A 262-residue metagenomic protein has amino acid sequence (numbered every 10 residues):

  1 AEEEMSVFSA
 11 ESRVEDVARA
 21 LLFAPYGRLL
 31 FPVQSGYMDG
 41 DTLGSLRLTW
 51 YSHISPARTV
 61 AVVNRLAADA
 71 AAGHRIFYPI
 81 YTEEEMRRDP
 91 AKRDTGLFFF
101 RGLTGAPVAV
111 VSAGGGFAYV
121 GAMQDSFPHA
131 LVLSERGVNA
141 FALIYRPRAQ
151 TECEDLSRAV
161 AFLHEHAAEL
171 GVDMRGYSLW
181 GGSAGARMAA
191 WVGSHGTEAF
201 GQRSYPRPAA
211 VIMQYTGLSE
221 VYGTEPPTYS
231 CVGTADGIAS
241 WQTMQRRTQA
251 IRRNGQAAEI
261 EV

Functional and structural regions predicted by a protein language model:
A1-R93: N-terminal targeting or regulatory segments adjacent to alpha/beta-hydrolase or S9 domains
R88-R101, P107-V108: A short loop-to-beta-strand scaffold at the N-terminal edge of the catalytic core in hydrolase folds
A106-G115: Short beta-strand element of the alpha/beta-hydrolase
A122-F141: Short amphipathic alpha-helix adjacent to the substrate-entry channel of hydrolases
E154, R158-E225: Primarily recognizes the serine-hydrolase "nucleophile elbow" in alpha/beta-hydrolase and SGNH/GDSL folds
P226, S240-A250: Short alpha-helix in the alpha/beta-hydrolase fold that links the catalytic acid
Y229-V232, D236: Short beta-strand/loop motif that positions the catalytic acidic residue of the alpha/beta-hydrolase fold
R252-V262: Catalytic histidine neighborhood in serine/cysteine hydrolases with alpha/beta-hydrolase-type architecture
